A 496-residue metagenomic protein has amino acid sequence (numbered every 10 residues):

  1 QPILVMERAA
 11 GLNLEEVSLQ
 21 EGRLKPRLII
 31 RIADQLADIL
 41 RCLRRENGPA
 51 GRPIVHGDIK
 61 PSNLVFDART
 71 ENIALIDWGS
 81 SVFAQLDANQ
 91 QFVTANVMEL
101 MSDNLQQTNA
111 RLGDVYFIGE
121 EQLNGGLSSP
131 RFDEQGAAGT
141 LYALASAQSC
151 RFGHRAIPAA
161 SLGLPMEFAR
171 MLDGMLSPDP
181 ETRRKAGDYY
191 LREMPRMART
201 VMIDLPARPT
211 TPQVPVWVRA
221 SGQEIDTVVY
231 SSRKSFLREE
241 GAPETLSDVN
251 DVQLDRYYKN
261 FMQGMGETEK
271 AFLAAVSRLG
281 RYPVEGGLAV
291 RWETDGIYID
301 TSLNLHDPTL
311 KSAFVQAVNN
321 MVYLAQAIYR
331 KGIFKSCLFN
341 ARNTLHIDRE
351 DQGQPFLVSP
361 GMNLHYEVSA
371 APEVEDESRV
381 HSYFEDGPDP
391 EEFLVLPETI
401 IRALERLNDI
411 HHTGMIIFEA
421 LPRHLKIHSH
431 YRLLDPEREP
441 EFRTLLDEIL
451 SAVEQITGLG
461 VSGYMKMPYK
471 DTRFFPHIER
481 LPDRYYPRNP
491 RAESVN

Functional and structural regions predicted by a protein language model:
P2-N13: Conserved short submotifs of the Hanks-type protein kinase catalytic core that shape the nucleotide-binding pocket
I32-A33: Activation segment signature within eukaryotic-like protein kinase domains
R44-D67: Catalytic-loop of the protein kinase fold
S62-A110: Activation segment/activation loop of eukaryotic-type protein kinase catalytic domains
D103, E121-R131: Conserved end of the kinase activation segment
G163-P178: Conserved C-terminal C-lobe helix
P180-T182, D188-L205: Terminal C-lobe "cap" of eukaryotic-type protein kinase domains
M202-A325, Y329-D348, Q352: Regulatory extensions appended to serine/threonine kinase catalytic cores
